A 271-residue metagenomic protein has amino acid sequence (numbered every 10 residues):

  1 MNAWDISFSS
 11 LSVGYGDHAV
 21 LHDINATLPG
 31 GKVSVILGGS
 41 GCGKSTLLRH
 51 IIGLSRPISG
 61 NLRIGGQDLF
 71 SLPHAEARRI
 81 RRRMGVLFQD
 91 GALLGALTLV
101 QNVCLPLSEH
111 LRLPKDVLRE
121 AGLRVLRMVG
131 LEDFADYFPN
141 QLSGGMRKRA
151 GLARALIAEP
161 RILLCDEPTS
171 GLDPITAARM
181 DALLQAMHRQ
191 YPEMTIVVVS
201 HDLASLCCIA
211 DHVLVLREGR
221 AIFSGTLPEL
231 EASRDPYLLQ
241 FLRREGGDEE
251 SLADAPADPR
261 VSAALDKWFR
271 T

Functional and structural regions predicted by a protein language model:
I52: Helix-to-loop junction immediately C-terminal to a conserved catalytic motif
Q67-D68, K115-D133: Conserved ABC ATPase "signature" region
F138-L142, M146: Conserved ABC ATPase signature
E159: Conserved catalytic motifs of ABC-family nucleotide-binding domains
L163-D166: Catalytic Walker B motif of ABC-type/P-loop ATPase nucleotide-binding domains
P174-T176: Helix N-cap at the start of a conserved alpha-helix in ABC-type nucleotide-binding domains
A178-P192: Helical segment within the ABC ATPase nucleotide-binding domain
